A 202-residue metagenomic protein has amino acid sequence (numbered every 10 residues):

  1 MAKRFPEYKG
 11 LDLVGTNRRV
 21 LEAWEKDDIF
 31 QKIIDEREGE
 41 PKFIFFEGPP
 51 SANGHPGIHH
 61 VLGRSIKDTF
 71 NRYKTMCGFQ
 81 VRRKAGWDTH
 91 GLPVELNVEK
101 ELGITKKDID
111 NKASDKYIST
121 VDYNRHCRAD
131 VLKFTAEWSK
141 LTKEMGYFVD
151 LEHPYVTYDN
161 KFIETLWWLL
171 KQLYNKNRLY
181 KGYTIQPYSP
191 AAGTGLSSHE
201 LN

Functional and structural regions predicted by a protein language model:
M1-N202: N-terminal, positively charged nucleic-acid-binding surface of large information/translation enzymes
